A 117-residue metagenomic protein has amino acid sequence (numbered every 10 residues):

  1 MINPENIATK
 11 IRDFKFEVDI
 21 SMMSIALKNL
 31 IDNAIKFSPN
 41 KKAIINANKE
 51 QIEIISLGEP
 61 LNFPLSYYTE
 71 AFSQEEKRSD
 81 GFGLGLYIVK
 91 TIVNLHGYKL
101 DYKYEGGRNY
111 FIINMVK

Functional and structural regions predicted by a protein language model:
I11, K15-V18: Conserved micro-motifs of the catalytic ATP-binding
M23-S24: A residue-level detector for a conserved hydrophobic packing site within the catalytic ATP-binding domain
A34-I35: Short helix-loop "hinge" at the ATP-lid/N-box region of the Bergerat-fold HATPase_c
N40-L57: Short beta-strand/loop element within the Bergerat-fold HATPase_c
E53-S79: Glycine-rich/acidic phosphate-handling loop/turn and adjacent ATP-lid/helix of nucleotide-binding kinase/ATPase domains
G85, V89: Short alpha-helical Gxxx[C/S/T] motif in the catalytic ATP-binding
G97-Y98, Y102: Conserved glycine-rich
